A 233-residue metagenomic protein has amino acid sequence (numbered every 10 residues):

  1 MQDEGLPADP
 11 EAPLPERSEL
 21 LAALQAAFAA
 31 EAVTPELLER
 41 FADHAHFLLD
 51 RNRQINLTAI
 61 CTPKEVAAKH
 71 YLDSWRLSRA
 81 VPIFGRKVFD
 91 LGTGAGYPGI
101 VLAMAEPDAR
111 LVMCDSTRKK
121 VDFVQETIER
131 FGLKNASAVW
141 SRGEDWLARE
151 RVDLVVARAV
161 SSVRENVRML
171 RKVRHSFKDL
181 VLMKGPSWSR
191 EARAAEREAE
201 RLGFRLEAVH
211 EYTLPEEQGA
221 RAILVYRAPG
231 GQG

Functional and structural regions predicted by a protein language model:
M1-G85, F89, K119-A136: Class I SAM-dependent transferase core
Q25, W75, I100, R164 (+1 more regions): Amphipathic, non-transmembrane alpha-helical secondary structure
I55-T58, K64-E65, A95, R158 (+1 more regions): Flexible, active-site-adjacent loop/turn segments at secondary-structure boundaries
D90-G94: Conserved S-adenosyl-L-methionine
A95-D108: Conserved SAM-binding loop of SAM-dependent methyltransferases across substrates and taxa, primarily the Class I
D108-G233: S-adenosylmethionine
